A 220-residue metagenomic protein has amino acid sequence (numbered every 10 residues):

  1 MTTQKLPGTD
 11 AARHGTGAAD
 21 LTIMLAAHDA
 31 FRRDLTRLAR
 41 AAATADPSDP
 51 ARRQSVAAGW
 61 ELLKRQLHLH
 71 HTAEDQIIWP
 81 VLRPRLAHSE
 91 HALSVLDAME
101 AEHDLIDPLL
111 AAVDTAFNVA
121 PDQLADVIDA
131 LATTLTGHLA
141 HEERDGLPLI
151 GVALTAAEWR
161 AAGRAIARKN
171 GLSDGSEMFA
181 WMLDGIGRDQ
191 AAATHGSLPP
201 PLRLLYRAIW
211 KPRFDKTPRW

Functional and structural regions predicted by a protein language model:
M1-W220: Small-residue-biased structural context
